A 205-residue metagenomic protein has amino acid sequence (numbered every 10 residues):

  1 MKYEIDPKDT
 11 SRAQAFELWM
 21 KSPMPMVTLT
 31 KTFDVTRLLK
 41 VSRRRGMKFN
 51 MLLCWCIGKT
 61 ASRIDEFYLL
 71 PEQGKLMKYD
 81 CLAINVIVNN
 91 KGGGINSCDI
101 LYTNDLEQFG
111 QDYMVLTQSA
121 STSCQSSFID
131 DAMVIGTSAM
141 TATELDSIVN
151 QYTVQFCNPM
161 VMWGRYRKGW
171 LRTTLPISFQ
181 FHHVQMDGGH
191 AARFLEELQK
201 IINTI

Functional and structural regions predicted by a protein language model:
K2-E4, S22-M24, L82, G93 (+2 more regions): Conserved GHKL (Bergerat-fold) ATPase module
I5-K8, M20-L52, Y68-L82, I135 (+3 more regions): Gly/Ser/Thr-rich phosphate-binding loops and adjoining beta-strand/alpha-helix segments that form adenosine-phosphate
V27-T30, L38-R45, G93-E107, M186: Acyl-group handling in specialized metabolite and lipid biosynthesis
L38-R63, L175-F194: Acyl activation and transfer enzymes in specialized metabolism, enriched for ANL adenylate-forming modules
S62-D99: Hydrophobic/aromatic-rich structural module bridging two neighboring secondary-structure elements via a short loop
N90-L145: Helical lid/core segments from catalytic subdomains that handle acyl or acyl-like groups
S121, L198-I205: A common structural junction motif
D130-E144, P159-E196: Histidine-centered acyl-transfer/condensation active-site motif and its immediate structural neighborhood
